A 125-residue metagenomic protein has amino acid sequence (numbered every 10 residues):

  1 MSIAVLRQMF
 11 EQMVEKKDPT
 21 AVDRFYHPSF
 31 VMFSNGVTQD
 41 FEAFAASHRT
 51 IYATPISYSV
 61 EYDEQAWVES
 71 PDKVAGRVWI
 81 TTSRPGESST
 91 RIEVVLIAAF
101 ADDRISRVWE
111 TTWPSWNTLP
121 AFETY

Functional and structural regions predicted by a protein language model:
M1-P28: Short acidic-aromatic low-complexity motifs
V5-V14, A45-Y125: A beta-strand edge to alpha-helix "cap/lid" segment located at domain peripheries
E15, P19, N35-T38, P85: Alpha-helix boundary/capping and short turn/kink residues
A21-V22, V37-A46: Short N-terminal helix-initiation segments at or just after the protein's N-terminus
V22-R24, F33-S34, V60-E61, V108-W109: Short, hydrophobic secondary-structure boundary micro-motifs
S29-D40, Y52-I56: A short gly/proline-enriched turn/hairpin at secondary-structure junctions
